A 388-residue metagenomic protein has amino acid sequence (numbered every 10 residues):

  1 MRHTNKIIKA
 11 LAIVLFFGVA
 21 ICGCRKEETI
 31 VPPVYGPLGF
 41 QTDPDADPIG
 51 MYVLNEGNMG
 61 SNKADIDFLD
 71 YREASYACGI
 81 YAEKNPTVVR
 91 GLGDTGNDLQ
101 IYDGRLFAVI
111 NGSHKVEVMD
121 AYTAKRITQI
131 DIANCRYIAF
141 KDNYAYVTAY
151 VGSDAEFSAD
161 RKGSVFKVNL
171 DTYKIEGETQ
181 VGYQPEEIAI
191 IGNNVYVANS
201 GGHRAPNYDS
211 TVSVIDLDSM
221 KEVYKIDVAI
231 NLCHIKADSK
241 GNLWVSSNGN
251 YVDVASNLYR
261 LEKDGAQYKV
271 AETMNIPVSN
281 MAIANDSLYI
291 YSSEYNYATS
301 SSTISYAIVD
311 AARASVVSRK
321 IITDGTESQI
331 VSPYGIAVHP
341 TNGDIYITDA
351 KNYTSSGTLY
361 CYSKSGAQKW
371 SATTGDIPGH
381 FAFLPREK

Functional and structural regions predicted by a protein language model:
R2-L11: Bacterial N-terminal signal peptides that target proteins for export
L15-G18: Alpha-helical transmembrane segments
A20-G23: C-terminal motif of bacterial Sec signal peptides marking the signal peptidase cleavage site
R25-K388: Predominantly soluble domains enriched in secretory-pathway, periplasmic, or organellar proteins
